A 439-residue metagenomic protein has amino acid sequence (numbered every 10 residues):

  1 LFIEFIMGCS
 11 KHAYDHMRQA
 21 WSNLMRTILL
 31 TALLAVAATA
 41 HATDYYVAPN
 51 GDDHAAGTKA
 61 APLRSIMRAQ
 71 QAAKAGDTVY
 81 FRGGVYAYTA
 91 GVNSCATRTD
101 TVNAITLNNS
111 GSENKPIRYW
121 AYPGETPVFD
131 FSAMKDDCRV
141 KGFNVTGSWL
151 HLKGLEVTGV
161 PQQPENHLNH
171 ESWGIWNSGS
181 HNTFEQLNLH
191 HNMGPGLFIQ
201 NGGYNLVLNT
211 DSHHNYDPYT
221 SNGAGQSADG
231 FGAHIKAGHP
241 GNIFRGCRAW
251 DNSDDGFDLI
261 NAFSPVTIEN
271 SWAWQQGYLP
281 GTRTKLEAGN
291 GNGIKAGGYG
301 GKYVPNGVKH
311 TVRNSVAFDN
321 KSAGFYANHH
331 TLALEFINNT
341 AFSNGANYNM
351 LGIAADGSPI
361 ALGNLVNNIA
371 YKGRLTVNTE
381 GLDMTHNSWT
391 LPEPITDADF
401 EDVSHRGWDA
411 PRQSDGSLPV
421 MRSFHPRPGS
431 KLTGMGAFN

Functional and structural regions predicted by a protein language model:
P49-Y88, T101-L107, G429-G434: Acidic Gly/Asp/Thr-rich repetitive segments characteristic of extracellular carbohydrate-active and adhesion proteins
A75-F129, V145-K153: Beta-solenoid repeat scaffold
F81, Y119, H151-K153, N182-E185 (+7 more regions): All-beta strand scaffolds that present successive hydrophobic residues in beta-strands
R82, W120-Y122, T146, K153 (+18 more regions): Feature marks extracellular polysaccharide-active and adherence modules
T89, A96-T97, A133-F257, P265 (+1 more regions): Right-handed parallel beta-helix
T311-R422: Predominantly extracellular beta-rich ligand-binding scaffolds that present long acidic/polar faces for carbohydrate
S423-N439: Active-site and glycan-interaction determinants of carbohydrate-active enzymes
